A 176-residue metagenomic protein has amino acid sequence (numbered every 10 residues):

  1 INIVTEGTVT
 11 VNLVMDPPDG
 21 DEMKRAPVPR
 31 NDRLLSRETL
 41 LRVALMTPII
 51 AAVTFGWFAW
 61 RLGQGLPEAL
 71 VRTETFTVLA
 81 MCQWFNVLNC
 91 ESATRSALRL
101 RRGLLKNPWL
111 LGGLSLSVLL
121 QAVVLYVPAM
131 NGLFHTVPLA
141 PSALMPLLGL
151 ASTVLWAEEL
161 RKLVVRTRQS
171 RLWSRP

Functional and structural regions predicted by a protein language model:
I1-P176: C-terminal transmembrane helices and immediately adjacent loops/tails of multi-pass membrane transport proteins
